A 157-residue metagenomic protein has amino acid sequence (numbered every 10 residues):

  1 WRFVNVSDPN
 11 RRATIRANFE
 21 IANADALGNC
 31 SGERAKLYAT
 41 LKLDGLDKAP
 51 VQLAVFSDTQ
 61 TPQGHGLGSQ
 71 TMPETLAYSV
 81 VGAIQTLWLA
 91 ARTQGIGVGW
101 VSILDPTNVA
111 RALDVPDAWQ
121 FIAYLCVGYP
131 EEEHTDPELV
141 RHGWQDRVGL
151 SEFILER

Functional and structural regions predicted by a protein language model:
W1-R2, A123: Extracytoplasmic/periplasmic beta-strand context in beta-sandwich domains, especially the cupredoxin/COX2 CuA-binding
R2-V80: Glycine/small-residue-rich phosphate/adenosyl-binding loop
R11, T61, P106, Y129-E132: Surface-exposed, flexible loop/turn segments at secondary-structure boundaries
A24-C30, D114-P137: A glycine-rich helix N-cap at a beta->alpha junction
D44-D47, V115-D117, R147: Solvent-exposed alpha-helices and their adjacent loops that cap or buttress functional pockets in soluble metabolic
P50-Q52, V98, Q120-Y124: Structural motif
L53, T59-A112: Small-aliphatic-rich amphipathic alpha-helix that forms the alpha element of a beta-alpha
A123-R157: C-terminal helix-cap and adjacent tail motif
